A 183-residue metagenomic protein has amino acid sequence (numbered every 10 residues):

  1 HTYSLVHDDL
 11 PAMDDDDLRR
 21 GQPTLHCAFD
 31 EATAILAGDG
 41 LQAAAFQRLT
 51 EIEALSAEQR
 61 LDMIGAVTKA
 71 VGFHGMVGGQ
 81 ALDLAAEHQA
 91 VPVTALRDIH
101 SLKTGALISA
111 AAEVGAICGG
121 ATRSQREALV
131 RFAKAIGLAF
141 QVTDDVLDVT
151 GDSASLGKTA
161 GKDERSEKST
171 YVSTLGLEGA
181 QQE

Functional and structural regions predicted by a protein language model:
H1-E183: All-alpha prenyltransferase/terpene-synthase fold signal
